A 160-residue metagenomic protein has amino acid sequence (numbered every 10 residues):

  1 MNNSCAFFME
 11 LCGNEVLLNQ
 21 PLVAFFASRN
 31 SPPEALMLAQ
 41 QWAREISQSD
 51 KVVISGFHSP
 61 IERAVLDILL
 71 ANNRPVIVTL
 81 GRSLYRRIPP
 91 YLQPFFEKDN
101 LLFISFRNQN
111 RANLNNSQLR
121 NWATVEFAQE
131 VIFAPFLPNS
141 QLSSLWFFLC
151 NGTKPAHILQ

Functional and structural regions predicted by a protein language model:
M1-Q160: Glycine-biased, small-residue-rich flexible motifs in mid-sequence functional cores and linkers
